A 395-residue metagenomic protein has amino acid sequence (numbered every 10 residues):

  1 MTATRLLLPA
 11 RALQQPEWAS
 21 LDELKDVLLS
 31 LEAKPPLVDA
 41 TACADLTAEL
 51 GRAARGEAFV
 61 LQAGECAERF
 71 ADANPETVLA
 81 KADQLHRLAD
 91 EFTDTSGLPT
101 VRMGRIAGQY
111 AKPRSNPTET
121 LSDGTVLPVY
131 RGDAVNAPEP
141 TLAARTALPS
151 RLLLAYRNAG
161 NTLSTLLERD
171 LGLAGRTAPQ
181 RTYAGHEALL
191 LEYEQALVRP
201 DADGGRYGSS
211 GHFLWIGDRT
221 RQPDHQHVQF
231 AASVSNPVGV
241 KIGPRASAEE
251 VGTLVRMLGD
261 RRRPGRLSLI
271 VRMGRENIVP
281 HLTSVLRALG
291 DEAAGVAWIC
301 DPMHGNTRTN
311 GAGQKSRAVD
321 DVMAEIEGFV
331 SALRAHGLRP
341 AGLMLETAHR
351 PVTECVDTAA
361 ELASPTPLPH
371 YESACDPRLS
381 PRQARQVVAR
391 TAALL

Functional and structural regions predicted by a protein language model:
M1-E57: N-terminal basic/disordered segments at the start of proteins
D45-T47, D224-H227, L254, T283-V285: Glycine-rich, charged/polar anion/phosphate-binding loops that engage phosphate groups from diverse ligands
L50-A53, E91-T93, F230-A231, A332-A335: A general structural signal for short secondary-structure junctions and capping/turn motifs
E57, A67-E68, D72-G274, R317 (+3 more regions): Active-site-facing alpha/beta catalytic cores
L61-C66, M103-I106, C300-M303, E346-A348: Short loop/turn segments at strand-loop or loop-helix junctions that form parts of catalytic or ligand-binding pockets
V251-L254, R266-W298, H304-T353: Non-transmembrane, aqueous-exposed alpha-helical and coiled segments at domain scale
H349-P367: Short glycine/proline-rich, acidic loop/turn segments that cap or connect secondary-structure elements
